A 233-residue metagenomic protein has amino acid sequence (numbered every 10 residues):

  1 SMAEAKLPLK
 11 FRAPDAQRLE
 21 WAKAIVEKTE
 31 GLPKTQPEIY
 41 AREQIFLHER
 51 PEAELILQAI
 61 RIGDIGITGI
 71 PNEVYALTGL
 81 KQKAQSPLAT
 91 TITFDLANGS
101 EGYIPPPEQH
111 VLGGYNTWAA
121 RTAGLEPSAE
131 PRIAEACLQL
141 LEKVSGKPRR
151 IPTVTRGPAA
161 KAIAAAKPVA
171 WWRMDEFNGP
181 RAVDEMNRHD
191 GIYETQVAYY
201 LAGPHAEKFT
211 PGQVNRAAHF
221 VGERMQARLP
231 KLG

Functional and structural regions predicted by a protein language model:
S1-K161: Non-catalytic substrate/cofactor recognition surfaces at enzyme active-site rims
W21, W118, W171-W172, G233: A residue-identity detector for tryptophan
T153-L232: Extracytoplasmic low-complexity segments
